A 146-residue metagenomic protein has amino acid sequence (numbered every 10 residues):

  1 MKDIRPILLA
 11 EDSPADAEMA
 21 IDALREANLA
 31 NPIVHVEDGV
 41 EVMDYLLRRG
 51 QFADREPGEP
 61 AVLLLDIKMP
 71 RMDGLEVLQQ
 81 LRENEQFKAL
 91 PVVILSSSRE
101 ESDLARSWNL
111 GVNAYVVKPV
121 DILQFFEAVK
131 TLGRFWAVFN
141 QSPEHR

Functional and structural regions predicted by a protein language model:
E11: Conserved acidic carboxylate
M19-I21, H35-V62: Acidic, metal-coordinating helix/loop segments flanking the phosphotransfer/catalytic sites of two-component signaling
E41, V120-G133, A137-H145: C-terminal output helix
I67-M69: Receiver (REC) domain active-site loop signature in two-component systems and cognate sites in sensor histidine kinases
R71-M72, L81: Hydrophobic residue at a beta-alpha junction that N-caps the helix immediately following a catalytic beta-strand/loop
N113: Short, glycine/charged-rich "phosphate-handling" switch motifs in NTP-dependent and phosphotransfer domains
